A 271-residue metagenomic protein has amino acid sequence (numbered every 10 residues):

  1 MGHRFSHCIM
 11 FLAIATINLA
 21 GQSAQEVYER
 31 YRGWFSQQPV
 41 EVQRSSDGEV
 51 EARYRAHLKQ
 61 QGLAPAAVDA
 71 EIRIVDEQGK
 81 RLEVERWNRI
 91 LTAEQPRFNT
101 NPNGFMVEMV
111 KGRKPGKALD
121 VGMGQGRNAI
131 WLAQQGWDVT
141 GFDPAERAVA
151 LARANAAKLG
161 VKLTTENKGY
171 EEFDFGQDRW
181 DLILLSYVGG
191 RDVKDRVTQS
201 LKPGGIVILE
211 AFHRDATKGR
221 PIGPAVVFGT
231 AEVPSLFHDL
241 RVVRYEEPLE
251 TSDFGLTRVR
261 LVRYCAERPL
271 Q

Functional and structural regions predicted by a protein language model:
A24-R113: Conserved class I S-adenosyl-L-methionine
P115-G124: Conserved class I S-adenosyl-L-methionine
D138-D143: Conserved SAM-binding motif I beta-strand of class I
A145-R147: Conserved SAM/SAH-binding beta-strand->alpha-helix loop
L159-Y170: Conserved SAM-binding strand-loop segment of SAM-dependent methyltransferases
F173-L182: A short acidic, Gly/Pro-enriched loop at the edge of an enzyme's catalytic core that lines a small-molecule cofactor
V188-S200: A short, conserved alpha-helix within the catalytic core of class I
G204-A216: Conserved beta-strand signature within the Rossmann-like core of class I S-adenosyl-L-methionine
